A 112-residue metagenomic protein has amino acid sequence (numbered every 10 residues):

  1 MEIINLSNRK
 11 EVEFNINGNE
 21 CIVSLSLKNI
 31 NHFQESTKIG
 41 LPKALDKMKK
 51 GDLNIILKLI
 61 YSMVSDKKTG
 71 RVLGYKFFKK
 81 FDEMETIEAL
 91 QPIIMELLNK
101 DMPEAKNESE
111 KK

Functional and structural regions predicted by a protein language model:
M1-E20, E35-K43, K47, K68-K112: Charged interaction scaffolds used for protein-protein
L25-N31: A short, sequence-level motif marking secondary-structure junctions
L53: Catalytic adenosine-cofactor/nucleotide-binding cores of aminoacyl-tRNA synthetases and other
L57-S65, P92: Short, hydrophobic/amphipathic alpha-helical patches that form generic packing surfaces within helical domains
